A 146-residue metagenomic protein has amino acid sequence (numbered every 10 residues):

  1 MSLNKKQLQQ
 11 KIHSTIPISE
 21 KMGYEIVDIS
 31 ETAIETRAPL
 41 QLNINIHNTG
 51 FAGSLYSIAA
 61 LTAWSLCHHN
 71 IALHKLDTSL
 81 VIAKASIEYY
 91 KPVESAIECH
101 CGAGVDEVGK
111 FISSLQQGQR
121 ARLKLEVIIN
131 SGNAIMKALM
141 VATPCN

Functional and structural regions predicted by a protein language model:
M1-P17: Extreme N-terminal tail/first-helix region
I18, S30, S79-V81, S95 (+1 more regions): Residue-level preference for beta-strand/loop junctions
I18-G50: Catalytic strand-loop segment that frames the active site of acyl-thioester-processing enzymes
E20-E25, A83-Y89, K110-F111: Short structured motifs
T36, A83-A85, C99, L123-V127 (+1 more regions): Hydrophobic residues positioned within well-ordered beta-strands of beta-sheet architectures
G53-H74: Active-site helix/loop of acyl-thioester processing domains in fatty-acid/polyketide metabolism, spanning hotdog-fold
H68-V105: Hydrophobic beta-strand-centered segment that forms part of the acyl-chain substrate-binding groove
E94, G104-N146: HotDog/MaoC-like acyl-thioester-processing domains
